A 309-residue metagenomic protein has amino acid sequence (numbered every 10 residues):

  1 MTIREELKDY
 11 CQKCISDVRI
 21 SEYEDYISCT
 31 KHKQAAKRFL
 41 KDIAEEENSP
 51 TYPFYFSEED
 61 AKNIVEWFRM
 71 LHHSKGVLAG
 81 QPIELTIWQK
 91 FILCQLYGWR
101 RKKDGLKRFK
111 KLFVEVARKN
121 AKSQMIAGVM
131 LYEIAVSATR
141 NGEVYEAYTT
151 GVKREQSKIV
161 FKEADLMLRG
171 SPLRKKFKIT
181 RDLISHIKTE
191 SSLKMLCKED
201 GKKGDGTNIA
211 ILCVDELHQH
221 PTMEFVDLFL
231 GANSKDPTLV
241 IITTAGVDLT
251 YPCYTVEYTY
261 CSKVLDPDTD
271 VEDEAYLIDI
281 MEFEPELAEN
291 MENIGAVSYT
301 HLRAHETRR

Functional and structural regions predicted by a protein language model:
T2-R303, R309: Phosphate/NTP-binding elements of NTP-utilizing enzymes
